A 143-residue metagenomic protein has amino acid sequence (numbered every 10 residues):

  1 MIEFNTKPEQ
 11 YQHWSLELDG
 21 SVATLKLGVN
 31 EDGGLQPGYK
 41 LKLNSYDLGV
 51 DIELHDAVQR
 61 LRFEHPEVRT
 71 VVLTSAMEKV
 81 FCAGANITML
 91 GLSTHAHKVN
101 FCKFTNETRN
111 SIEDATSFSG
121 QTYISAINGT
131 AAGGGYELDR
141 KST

Functional and structural regions predicted by a protein language model:
M1-V72: Conserved CoA-thioester-binding segment of acyl-CoA-metabolizing enzymes
F4-E9, T105-N106, S119-G120: Short linear interaction motifs
G20, S142-T143: Short intrinsically disordered, low-complexity coil segments enriched in acidic
L25, E53-L54, L73, N86 (+2 more regions): Terminal peptide-recognition signature
G34, K40-L41, S75-N110: Glycine- (often His-adjacent) and acidic-residue-rich active-site loop that binds/positions the CoA thioester
I52-F63, N106, N110-E113, S117 (+1 more regions): A broad, structural surface signal
A57-E64, E78, I87, E107 (+1 more regions): Rossmann-like short-chain dehydrogenase/reductase
A76-M77, I112-S142: Glycine-rich beta-to-alpha active-site loop
